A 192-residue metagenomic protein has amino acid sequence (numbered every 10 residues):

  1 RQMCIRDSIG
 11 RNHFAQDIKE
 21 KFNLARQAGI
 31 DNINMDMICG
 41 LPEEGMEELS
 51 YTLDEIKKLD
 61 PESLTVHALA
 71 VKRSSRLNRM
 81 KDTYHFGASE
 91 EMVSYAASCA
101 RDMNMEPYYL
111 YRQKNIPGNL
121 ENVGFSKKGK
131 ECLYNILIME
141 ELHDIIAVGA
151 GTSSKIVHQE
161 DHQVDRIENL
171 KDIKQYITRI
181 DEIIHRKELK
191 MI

Functional and structural regions predicted by a protein language model:
Q2-A96: Conserved non-cysteine loop/helix-boundary elements of the Radical SAM core domain that shape
R6, Q27-M35, H67-R73, A97-E106 (+3 more regions): Low-complexity, flexible helical/coil segments
A15, R101-N104, N169: Short linear sequence motifs
Q16-K21, E43-E48, R76-H85, Y111-L120 (+1 more regions): Short secondary-structure transition/capping segments
E20, E43-E48, E55-K57, E62 (+8 more regions): Glutamate identity and glutamate-enriched acidic tracts
A70, S74-V148: A C-terminal junction/extension of Radical SAM enzymes
G124-I192: Radical SAM enzyme core and accessory elements
